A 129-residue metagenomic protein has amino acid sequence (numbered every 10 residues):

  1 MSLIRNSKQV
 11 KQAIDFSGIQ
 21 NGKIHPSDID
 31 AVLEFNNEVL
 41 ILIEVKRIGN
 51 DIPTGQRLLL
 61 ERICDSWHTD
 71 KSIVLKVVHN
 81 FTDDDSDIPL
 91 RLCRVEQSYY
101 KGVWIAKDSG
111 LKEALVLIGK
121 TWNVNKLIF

Functional and structural regions predicted by a protein language model:
M1-N36: Active-site metal-binding core of divalent-cation-utilizing nuclease and nuclease-like domains
I4-A13, V77-F129: Domain-level recognition of nuclease-like catalytic cores that cleave nucleotide substrates
G18-N21, C64, H68, G119-K126: Generic secondary-structure transition motif, activating predominantly at the C-termini of alpha-helices
I24-S27, E38-I41, D51-L59: Short, well-structured alpha-helical interface segments that form or flank functional binding sites
I29, L40, K71-I73: Short, surface-exposed beta-edge/turn micro-motifs
A31-L33, V39-I48: Conserved catalytic cores of phosphodiester-cleaving nucleases, focusing on short active-site segments
E34-N37, W67-T69: Flexible, charged surface loops at secondary-structure boundaries
R47-S98: Catalytic cores of nucleic-acid endonucleases
